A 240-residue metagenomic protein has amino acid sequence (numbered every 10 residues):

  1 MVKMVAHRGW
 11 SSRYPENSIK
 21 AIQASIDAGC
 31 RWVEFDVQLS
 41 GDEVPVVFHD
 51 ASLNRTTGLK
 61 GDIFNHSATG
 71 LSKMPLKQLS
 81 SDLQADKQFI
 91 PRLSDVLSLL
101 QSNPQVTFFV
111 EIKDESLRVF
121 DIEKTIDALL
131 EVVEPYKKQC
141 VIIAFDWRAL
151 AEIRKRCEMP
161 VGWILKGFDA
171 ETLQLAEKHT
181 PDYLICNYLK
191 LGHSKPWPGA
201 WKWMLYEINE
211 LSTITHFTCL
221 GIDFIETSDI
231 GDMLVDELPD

Functional and structural regions predicted by a protein language model:
M1-D240: Phosphate-group recognition and catalysis centered on beta-loop-alpha active-site segments
